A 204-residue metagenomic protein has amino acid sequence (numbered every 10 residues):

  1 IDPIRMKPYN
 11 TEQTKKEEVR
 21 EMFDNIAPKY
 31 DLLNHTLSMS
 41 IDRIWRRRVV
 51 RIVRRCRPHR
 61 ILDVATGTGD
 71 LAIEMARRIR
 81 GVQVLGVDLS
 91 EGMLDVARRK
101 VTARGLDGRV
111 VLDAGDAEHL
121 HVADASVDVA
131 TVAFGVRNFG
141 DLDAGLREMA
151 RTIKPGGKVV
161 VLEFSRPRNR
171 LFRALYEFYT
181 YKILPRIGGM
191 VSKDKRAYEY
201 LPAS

Functional and structural regions predicted by a protein language model:
D2-E21: N-terminal auxiliary segments of SAM/dcSAM-dependent transferases
K29-L32, M39-R60, E74: Conserved alpha-helix/loop element of class I SAM-dependent methyltransferases that forms part of the SAM/SAH-binding
Y30, A130-T131: Hydrophobic beta-strand segment of the Class I
R60-V64, T68-H119: Class I SAM-dependent methyltransferase SAM/SAH-binding core
E118-V129: A short acidic, Gly/Pro-enriched loop at the edge of an enzyme's catalytic core that lines a small-molecule cofactor
D143-P155: A short glycine-rich, Lys/Arg-flanked "PGG" loop and its adjoining helix->strand segment in the class I
G156-F164: Conserved beta-strand signature within the Rossmann-like core of class I S-adenosyl-L-methionine
S165-S204: C-terminal alpha-helical "lid/dimerization" subdomain adjacent to the S-adenosyl-L-methionine
